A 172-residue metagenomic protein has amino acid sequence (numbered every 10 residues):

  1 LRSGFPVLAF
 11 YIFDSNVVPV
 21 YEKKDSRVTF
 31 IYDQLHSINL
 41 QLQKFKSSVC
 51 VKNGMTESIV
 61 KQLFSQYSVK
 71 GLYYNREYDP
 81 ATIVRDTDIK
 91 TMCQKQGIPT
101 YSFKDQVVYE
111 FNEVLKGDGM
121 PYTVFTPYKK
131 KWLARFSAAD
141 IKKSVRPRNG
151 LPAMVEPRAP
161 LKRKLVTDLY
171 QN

Functional and structural regions predicted by a protein language model:
L1-D140: Trp/Phe/Arg-rich N-terminal binding region typifying the photolyase-homology
P121, T126-N172: Glycine/tryptophan-enriched, flexible segments
